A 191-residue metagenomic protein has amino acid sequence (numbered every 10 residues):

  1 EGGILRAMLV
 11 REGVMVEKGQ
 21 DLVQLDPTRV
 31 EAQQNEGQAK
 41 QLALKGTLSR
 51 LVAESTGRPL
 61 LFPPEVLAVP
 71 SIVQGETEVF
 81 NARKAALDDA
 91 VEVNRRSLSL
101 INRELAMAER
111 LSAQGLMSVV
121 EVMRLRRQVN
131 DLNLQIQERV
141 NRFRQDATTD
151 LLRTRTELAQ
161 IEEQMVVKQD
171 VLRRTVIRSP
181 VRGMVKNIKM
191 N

Functional and structural regions predicted by a protein language model:
E1-K40, Q114-V120: Long, amphipathic coiled-coil "stalk"/hairpin helices in large membrane-associated assemblies
E1-R11, V16-E17, R174-N191: Short beta-strand segments of a lipoyl-like beta-sandwich/carrier module
E31-Q34, Q38, L48, L105 (+1 more regions): Extracytoplasmic/secreted envelope proteins and their assembly/folding machinery, especially bacterial periplasmic
Q33, S55, N102: Cationic-aromatic interfacial patches
R58, F62-P180: Long, charged amphipathic alpha-helices with heptad-repeat/coiled-coil character
